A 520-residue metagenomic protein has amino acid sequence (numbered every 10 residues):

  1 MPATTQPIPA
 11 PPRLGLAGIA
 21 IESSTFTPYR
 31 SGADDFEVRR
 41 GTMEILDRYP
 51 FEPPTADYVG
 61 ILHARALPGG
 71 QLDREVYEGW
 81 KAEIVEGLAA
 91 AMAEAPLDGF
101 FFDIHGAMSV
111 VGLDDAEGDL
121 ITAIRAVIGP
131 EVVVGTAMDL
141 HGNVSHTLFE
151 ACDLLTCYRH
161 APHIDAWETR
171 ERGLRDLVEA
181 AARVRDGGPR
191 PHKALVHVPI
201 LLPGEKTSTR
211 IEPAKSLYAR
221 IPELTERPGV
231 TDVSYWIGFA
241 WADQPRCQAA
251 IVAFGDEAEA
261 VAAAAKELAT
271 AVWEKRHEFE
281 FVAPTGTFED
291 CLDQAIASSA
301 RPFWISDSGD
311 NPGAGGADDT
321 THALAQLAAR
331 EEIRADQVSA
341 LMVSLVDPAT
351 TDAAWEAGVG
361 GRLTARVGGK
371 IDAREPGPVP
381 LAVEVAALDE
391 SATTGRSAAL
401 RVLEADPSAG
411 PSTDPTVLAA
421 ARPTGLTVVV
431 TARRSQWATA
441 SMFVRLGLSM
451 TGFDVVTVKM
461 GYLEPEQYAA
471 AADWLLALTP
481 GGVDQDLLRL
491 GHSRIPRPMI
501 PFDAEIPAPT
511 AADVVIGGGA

Functional and structural regions predicted by a protein language model:
P2-P54, L62: N-terminal amphipathic/basic leader segments beginning at the initiator methionine
T4-P11, E86-F100, D290-F303, G519-A520: Glycine-rich phosphate/diphosphate-binding loops that line cofactor/substrate pockets in enzymes
P7, E205-P407, D414-R433: Hard-cation-handling environments
G15, I19-E22, P28, E75-E78 (+4 more regions): Active-site histidine-anchored catalytic micro-motif
L72-V85: Glycine-rich anion/phosphate-binding loops
A82, W273, T393-G410, D414-A520: Extended hydrophobic packing segments that form well-structured cores
L97-E117, T207-A214, Y218-T225, V444 (+2 more regions): N-terminal glycine-rich phosphate/adenylate-binding segment common to multiple enzyme folds
R170, E179-P222: Conserved anion/nucleotide-ligand pocket segment
